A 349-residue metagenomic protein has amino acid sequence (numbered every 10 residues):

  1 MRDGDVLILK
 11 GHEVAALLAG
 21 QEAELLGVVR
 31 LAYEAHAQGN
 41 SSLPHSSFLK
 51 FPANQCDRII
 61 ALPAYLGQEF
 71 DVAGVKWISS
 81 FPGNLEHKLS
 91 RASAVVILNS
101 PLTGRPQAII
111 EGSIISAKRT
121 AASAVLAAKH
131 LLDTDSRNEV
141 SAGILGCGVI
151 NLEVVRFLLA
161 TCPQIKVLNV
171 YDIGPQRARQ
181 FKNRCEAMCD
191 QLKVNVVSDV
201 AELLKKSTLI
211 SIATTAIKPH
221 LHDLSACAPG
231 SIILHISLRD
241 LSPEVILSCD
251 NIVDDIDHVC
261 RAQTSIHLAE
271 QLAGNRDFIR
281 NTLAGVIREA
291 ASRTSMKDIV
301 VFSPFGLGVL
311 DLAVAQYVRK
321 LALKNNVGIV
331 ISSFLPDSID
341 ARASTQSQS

Functional and structural regions predicted by a protein language model:
M1-A117, V125, L132, V309-L312 (+2 more regions): N-terminal ligand-binding/catalytic initiation module
V14-A15, E244-R342: Adenosine-phosphate binding glycine-rich loop
L131-S141, Q164, A228-P229: Short helix-loop-beta connector
S141-G143, V300: Conserved beta-strand elements of the Class I
C147-G148: Glycine-rich Rossmann-fold phosphate-binding loop(s) that bind the pyrophosphate of adenine dinucleotide cofactors
N151-L152: N-terminal Rossmann-fold NAD(P) dinucleotide-binding loop
T161-E186: NAD(P)-binding Rossmann-fold cofactor-contacting core
Q191-E270: Rossmann-like adenosine-cofactor binding region
